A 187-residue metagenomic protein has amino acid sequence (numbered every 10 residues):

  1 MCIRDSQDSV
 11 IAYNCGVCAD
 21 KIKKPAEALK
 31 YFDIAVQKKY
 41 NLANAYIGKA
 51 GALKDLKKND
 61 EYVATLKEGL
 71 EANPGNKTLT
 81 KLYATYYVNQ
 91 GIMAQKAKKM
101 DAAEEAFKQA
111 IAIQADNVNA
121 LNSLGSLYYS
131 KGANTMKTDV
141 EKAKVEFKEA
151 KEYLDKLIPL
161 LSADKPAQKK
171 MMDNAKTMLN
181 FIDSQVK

Functional and structural regions predicted by a protein language model:
M1-S6: Conserved small/polar residues in nucleotide/adenosyl-binding loops
D8, L42, N76, Y83 (+3 more regions): Residue-level recognition of tetratricopeptide repeat
I11, A45, L79, A120 (+2 more regions): TPR alpha-solenoid repeat register
N14, K21, G48, L82 (+4 more regions): Canonical tetratricopeptide repeat
K21, D55-L56, N89, M93-A97 (+4 more regions): Register position in tetratricopeptide repeats
S130-Y153, L160: Short coil/linker segments at helix-helix boundaries
